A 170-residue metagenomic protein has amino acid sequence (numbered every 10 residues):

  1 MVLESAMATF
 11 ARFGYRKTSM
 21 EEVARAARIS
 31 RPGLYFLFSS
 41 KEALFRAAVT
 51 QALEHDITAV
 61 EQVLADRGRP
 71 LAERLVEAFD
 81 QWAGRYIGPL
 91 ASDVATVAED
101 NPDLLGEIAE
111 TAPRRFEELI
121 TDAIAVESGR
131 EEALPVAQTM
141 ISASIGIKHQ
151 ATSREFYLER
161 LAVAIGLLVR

Functional and structural regions predicted by a protein language model:
M1, S5, T9, F13-A43 (+1 more regions): Helix-turn-helix
S5, T9, Q81, S142-Q150: Amphipathic alpha-helical interface segments
M20, E42, R46, T50 (+6 more regions): Short, structured helix-loop boundary elements
A47, E61-G88: Hydrophobic alpha-helical connector segments
A48, A52, D56, V60 (+3 more regions): Hydrophobic recognition helices of helix-based DNA-binding modules
E54-I57, E77, G84-G88, P102-Q138: Amphipathic alpha-helical packing segments from all-alpha helical-bundle domains
D93-E99, G106, E110-T111, A125-L168: Hydrophobic/aromatic-rich alpha-helical bundle segments in the mid-to-C-terminal region
